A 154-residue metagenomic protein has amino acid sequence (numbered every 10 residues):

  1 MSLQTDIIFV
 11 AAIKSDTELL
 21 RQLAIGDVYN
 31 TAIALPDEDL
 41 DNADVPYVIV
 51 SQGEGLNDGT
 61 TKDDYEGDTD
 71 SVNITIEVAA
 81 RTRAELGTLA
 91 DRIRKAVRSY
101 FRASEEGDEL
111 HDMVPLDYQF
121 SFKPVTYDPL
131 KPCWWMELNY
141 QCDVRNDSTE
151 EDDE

Functional and structural regions predicted by a protein language model:
M1, T5, E85, P132: Conserved acidic
M1-D64, Y100, S104-E106, E150-E154: Small/polar-rich, solvent-exposed N-terminal microdomains that initiate assembly or binding
L40-T69, H111-P132: Short, charged, surface-exposed interaction patches
D58, A84-L86, N146-E150: Residue-level signal for secondary-structure boundary sites
Y65-G67, A79-A103: Extracellular/virion structural assembly segments
G67-A84, P132-R145: Oligomerization/assembly interface segments of phage tail-like spikes and tubes
K95-E154: Acidic-leaning, charged glycine-interspersed low-complexity segments
